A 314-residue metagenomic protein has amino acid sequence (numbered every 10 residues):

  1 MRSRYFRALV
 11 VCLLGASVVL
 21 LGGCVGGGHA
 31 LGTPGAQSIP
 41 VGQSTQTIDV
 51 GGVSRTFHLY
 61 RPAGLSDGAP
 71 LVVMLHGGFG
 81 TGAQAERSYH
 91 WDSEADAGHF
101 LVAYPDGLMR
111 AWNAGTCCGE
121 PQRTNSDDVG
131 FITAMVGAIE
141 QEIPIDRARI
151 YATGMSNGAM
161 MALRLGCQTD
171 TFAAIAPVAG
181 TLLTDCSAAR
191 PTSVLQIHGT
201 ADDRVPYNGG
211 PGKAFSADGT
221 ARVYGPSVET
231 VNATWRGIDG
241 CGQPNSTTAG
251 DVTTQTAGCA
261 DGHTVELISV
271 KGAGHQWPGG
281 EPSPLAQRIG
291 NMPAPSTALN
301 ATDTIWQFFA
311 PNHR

Functional and structural regions predicted by a protein language model:
R2-G27: Secretory targeting and sorting signals
C24-L71, Q84, T124, T153-A176 (+6 more regions): A domain-start/cap signature at the N-terminus of enzymes
Q43-Y151, M155, M160, R164 (+2 more regions): Serine-hydrolase catalytic machinery in alpha/beta-hydrolase-like enzymes
V73-L75, V178, V270: Alpha/beta-hydrolase
P121-S126, S216-P226, I289-A298: A short acidic, glycine-rich active-site loop that binds or catalyzes chemistry on phosphate/adenosine moieties
Q196-H198, D202: Short beta-strand/loop motif that positions the catalytic acidic residue of the alpha/beta-hydrolase fold
I197, P226, R236-R314: C-terminal catalytic histidine-bearing segment of alpha/beta-hydrolase fold enzymes
D202-V205, H275-W277: Acidic catalytic loop of the alpha/beta-hydrolase fold
